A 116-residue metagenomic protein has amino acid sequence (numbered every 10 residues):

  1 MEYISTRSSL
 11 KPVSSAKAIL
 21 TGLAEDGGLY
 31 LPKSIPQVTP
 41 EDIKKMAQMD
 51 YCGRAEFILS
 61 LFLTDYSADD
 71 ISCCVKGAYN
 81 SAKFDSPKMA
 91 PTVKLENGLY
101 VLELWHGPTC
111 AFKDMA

Functional and structural regions predicted by a protein language model:
M1-A116: PLP-dependent amino-acid enzyme catalytic core
